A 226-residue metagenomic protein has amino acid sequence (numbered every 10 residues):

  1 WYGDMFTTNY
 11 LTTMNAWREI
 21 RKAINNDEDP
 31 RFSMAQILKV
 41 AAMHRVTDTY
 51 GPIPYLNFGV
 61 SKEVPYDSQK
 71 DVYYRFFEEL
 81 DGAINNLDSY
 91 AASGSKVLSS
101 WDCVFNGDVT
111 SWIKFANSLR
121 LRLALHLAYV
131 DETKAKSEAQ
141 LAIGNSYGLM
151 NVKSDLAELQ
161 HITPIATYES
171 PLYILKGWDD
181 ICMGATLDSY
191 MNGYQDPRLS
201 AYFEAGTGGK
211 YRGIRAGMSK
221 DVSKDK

Functional and structural regions predicted by a protein language model:
W1-K226: Structured, solvent-exposed acidic/aromatic patches
